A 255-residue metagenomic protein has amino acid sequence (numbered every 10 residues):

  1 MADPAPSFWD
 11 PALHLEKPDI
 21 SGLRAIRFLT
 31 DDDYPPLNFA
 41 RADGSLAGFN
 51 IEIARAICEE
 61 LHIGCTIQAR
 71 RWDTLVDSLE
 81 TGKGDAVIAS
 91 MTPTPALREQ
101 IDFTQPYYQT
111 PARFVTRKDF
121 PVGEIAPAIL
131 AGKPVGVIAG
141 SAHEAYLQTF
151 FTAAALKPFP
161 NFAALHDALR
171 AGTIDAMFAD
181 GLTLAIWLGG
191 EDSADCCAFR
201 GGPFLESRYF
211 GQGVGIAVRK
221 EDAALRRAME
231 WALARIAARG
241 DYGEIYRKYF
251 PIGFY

Functional and structural regions predicted by a protein language model:
M1-T66, A238, G243-Y255: N-terminal hydrophobic or amphipathic helices and topogenic motifs
P6, D10, I51, R55 (+3 more regions): Acidic, polar ligand-binding/catalytic clefts
S21-A25, D32, G48, H62 (+7 more regions): Extracytoplasmic
R27, T81, D85-A86, D175-A176 (+3 more regions): Short, Asp-centered acidic motifs that coordinate Mg2+ and/or phosphate in catalytic or ligand-binding sites
D32, Q109-T116, A185, G189-L233 (+1 more regions): Periplasmic-binding protein-like
D32-P35, G44-E59, T92, R113-D167 (+2 more regions): Bilobed "Venus flytrap"/periplasmic-binding protein-like clamshell domains and structurally analogous long
I57, L79-E80, L130, A168-R170 (+2 more regions): Hydrophobic residues within well-ordered alpha-helices
C58-I63, E80, G84, D119 (+6 more regions): Sec-exported extracytoplasmic/periplasmic mature domains
